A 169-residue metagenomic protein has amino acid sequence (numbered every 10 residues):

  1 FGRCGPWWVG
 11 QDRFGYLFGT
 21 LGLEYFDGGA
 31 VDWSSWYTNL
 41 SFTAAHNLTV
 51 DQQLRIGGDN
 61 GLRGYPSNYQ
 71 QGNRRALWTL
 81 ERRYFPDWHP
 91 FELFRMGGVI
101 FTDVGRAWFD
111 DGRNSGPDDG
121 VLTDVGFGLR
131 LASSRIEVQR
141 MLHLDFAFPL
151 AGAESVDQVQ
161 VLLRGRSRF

Functional and structural regions predicted by a protein language model:
F1-F169: C-terminal transmembrane beta-barrel domains of outer membrane proteins
